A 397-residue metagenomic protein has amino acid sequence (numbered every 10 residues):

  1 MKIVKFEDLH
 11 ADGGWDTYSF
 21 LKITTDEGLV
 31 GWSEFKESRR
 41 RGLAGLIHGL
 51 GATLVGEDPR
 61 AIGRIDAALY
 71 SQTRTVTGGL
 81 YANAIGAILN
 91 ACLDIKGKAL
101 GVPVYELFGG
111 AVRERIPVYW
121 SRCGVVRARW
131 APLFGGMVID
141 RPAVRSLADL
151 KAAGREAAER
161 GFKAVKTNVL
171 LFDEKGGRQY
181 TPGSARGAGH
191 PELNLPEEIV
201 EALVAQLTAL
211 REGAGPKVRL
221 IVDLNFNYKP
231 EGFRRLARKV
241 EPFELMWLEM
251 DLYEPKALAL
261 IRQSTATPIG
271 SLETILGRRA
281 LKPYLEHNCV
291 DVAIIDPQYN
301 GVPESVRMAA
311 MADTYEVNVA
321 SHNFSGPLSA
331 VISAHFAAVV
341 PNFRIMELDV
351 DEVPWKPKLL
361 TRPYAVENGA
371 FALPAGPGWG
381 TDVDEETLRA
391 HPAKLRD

Functional and structural regions predicted by a protein language model:
M1-K36, V353-P357: Structured beta-strand/loop patches that form or line metal/cofactor-binding pockets in enzymes
I3, G28, I88, G101 (+7 more regions): Conserved, mostly hydrophobic/aromatic
A11-G14, E34-R41, R74, S121-A128: Glycine-rich phosphate/pyrophosphate-binding beta-alpha loops
L21, E27, W32, A99-V102 (+8 more regions): Ligand-binding pocket scaffold of soluble enzyme catalytic domains
T24-V102: Metal- or metallocofactor-binding catalytic centers and their adjacent structured scaffolds across diverse enzyme
G45, R64, R238, E244-W247 (+2 more regions): Shared catalytic-loop signature of beta/alpha-barrel
R115, W120-A259: Metal-dependent enolase-superfamily TIM-barrel catalytic cores that perform enediolate-based chemistry
G378-D397: Extended hydrophobic packing segments that form well-structured cores
